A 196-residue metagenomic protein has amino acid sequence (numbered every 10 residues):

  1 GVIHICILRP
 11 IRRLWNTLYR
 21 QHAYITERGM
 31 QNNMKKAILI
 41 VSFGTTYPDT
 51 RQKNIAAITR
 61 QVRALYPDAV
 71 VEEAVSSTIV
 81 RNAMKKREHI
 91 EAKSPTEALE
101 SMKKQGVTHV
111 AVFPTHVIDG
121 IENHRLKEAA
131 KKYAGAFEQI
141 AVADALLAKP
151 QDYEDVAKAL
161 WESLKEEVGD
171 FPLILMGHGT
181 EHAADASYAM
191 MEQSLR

Functional and structural regions predicted by a protein language model:
V2-L8: Extreme N-terminal basic, low-complexity initiation segments that serve as generic localization/processing leaders
R9-R13, R20, R28: Basic polycationic patches enriched in arginine
Y24, Q31-R196: Active-site-proximal alpha-helix that buttresses catalytic centers in soluble enzyme cores
